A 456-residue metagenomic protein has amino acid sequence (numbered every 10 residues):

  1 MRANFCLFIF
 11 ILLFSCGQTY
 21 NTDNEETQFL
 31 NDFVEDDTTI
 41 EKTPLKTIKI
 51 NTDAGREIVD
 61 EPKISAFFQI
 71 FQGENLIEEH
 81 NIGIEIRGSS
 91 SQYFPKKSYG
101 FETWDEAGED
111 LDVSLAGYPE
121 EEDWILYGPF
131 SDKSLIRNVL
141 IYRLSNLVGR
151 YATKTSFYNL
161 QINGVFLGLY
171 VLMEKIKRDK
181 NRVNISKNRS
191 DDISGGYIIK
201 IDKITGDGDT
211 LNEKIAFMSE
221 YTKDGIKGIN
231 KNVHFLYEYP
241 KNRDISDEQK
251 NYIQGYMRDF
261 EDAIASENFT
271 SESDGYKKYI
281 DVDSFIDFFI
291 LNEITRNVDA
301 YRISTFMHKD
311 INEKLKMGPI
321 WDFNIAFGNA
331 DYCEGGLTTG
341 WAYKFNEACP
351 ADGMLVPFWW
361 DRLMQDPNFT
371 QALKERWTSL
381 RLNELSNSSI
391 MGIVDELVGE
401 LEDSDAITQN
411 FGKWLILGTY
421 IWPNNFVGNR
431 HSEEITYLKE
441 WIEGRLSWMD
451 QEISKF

Functional and structural regions predicted by a protein language model:
N4-L13: Sec-dependent N-terminal signal peptides
S15-I40: Bacterial Sec-dependent N-terminal signal peptides
P44-L45, R56-I58, E78-I82, G88-S90 (+3 more regions): Middle-to-C-terminal accessory/interaction subdomains
D60-E61, L111-L115, R137-N138, Y170-L172 (+6 more regions): Short, solvent-exposed loop/turn and secondary-structure capping segments
I70-Q72, L76-D123, Y127-F130, Q249: Conserved oxyanion/phosphate-binding beta-strand-loop segments in alpha/beta enzyme cores
D105-G108, P119-E121, G128, G149-Y151 (+1 more regions): Internal "kinase-insert"/substrate-recognition segments embedded within catalytic cores of ATP-dependent enzymes
F130-R150: A conserved alpha-helical element in kinase catalytic cores
V148-N159, N297: Short, well-structured beta-strand/strand-turn elements
